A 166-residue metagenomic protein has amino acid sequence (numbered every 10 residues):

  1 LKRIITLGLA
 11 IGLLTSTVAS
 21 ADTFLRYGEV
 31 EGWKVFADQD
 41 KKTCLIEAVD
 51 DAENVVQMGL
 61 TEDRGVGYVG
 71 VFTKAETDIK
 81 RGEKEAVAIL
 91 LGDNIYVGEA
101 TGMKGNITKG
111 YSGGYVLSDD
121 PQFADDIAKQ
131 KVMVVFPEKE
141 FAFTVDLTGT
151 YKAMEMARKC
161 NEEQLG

Functional and structural regions predicted by a protein language model:
L1-L7: Bacterial N-terminal signal peptides that target proteins for export
G8-S16: Bacterial N-terminal signal peptides
A21-G166: A generic "folded-domain core" signal
